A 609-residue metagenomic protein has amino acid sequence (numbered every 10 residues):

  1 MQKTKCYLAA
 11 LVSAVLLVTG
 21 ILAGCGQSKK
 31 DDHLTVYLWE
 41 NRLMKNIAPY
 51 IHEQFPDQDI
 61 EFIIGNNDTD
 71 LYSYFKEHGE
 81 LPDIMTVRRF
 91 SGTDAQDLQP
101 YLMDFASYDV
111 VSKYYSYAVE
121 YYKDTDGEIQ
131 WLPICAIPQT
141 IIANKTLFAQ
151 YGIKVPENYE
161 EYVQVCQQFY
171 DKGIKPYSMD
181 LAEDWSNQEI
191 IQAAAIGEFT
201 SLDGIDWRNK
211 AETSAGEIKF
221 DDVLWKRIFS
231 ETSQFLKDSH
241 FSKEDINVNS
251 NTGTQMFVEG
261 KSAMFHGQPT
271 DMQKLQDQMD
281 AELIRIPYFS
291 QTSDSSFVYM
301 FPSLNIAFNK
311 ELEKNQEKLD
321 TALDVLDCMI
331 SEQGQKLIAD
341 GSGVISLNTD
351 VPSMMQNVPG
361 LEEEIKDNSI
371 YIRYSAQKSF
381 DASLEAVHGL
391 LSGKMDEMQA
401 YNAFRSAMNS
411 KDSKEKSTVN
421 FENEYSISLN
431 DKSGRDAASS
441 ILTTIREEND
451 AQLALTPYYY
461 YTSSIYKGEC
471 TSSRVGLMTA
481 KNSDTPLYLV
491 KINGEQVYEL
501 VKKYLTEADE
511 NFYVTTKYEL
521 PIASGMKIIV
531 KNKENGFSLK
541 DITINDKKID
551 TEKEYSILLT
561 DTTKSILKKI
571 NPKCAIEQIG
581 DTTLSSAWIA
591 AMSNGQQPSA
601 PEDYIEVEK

Functional and structural regions predicted by a protein language model:
L43, E61, M300, A339-D412: C-terminal capping/gating helix-and-loop segments adjacent to ligand/active sites or protein-protein/ligand interfaces
E53-Y117, T146-Y151, E157, M256 (+1 more regions): Extracytoplasmic "Venus flytrap"/periplasmic binding protein-like
Y74-K76, P82-D83, V111-T146, K175-L181 (+2 more regions): A structural signal for short loop-to-beta-strand junctions that line the ligand-binding cleft of periplasmic/secreted
R88-T140, K154, V163, I190 (+1 more regions): Hinge/lid segment of periplasmic solute-binding proteins
Q130, V163-G216: Extracytoplasmic/periplasmic solute-binding protein
A211-D245: Glycine-centered hinge/linker elements that transmit conformational signals in sensory and ligand-binding systems
D277-D340: Extracytoplasmic/periplasmic substrate-recognition and gating elements
K414-K609: Catalytic centers of hydrolytic enzymes
